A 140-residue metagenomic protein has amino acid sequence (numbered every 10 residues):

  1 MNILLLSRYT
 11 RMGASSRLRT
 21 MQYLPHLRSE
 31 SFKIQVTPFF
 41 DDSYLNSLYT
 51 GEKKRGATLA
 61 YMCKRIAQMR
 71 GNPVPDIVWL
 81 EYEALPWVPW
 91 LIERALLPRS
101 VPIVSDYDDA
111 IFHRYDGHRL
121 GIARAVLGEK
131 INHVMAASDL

Functional and structural regions predicted by a protein language model:
M1, F32, P75, V101-P102: A structural micro-motif
M1-F40: N-terminal subdomain of nucleotide-sugar transferases
R8, E83, D139: Flexible loop residues that form catalytic and substrate-binding hotspots at small-molecule/glycan-binding clefts
Q35-L45, D108-H113: Short connector loops at secondary-structure junctions
D42-L59: N-terminal beta-loop-helix "entrance" segment that forms/cooperates in small-molecule cofactor or anionic ligand
S47-Y49, R114-L120: Short acidic, glycine/proline-rich loop/turn micro-motifs
C63-V74, W87-S105, I111-F112, G121-L140: Membrane-proximal helix-turn-helix segments that form the acceptor-binding/catalytic region of lipid-linked
L80-W87: Short His-centered aromatic/hydrophobic patch
